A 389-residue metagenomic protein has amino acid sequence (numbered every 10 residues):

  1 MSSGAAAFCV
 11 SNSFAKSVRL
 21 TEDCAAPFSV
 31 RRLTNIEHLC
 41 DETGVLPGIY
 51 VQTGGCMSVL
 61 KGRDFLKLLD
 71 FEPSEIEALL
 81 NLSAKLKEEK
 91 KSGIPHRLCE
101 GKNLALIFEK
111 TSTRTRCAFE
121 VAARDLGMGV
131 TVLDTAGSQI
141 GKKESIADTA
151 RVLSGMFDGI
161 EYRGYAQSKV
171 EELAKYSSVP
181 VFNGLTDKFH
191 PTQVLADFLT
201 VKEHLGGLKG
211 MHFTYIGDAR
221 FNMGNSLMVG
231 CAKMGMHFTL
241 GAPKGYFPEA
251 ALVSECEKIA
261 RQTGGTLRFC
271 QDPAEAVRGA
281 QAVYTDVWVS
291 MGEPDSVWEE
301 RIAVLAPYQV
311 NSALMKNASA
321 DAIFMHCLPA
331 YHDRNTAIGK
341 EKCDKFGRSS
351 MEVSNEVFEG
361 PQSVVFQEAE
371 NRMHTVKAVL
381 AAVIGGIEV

Functional and structural regions predicted by a protein language model:
S2-S3, C9-S13, S17-R19, C24 (+1 more regions): Low-acidity, Ser/Thr- and Arg-rich intrinsically disordered low-complexity segments
C56-S58, C343-V389: C-terminal helix-to-coil terminal segments
M57-C117, V121: Positively charged, low-complexity intrinsically disordered leader regions
N103-M156: Active-site cofactor/substrate anionic-group-binding motifs, chiefly glycine- and Lys/Arg-rich phosphate-binding loops
E109-V121, E203-D286, M291-E293: Glycine-rich phosphate/diphosphate-binding loop of Rossmann-like nucleotide-binding domains
R151, D158-G230, H326: Anion-binding alpha/beta catalytic cores of soluble intermediary-metabolism enzymes, centered on
K258-N355: Rossmann-like adenosine-cofactor binding region
